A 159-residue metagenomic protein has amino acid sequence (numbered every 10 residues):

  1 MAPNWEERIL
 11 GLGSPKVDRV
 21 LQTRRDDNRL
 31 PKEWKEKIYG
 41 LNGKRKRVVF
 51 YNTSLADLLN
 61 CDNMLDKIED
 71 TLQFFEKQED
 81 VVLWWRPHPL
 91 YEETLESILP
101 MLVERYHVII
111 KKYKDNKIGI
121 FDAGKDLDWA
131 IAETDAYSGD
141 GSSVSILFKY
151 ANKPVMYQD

Functional and structural regions predicted by a protein language model:
M1, D122-D159: A donor-sugar binding/catalytic signature common to diverse glycosyltransferases and related nucleotide-sugar
M1-N63: A nucleotide-sugar donor-handling region in carbohydrate enzymes
L12, R86, Q158-D159: Generic beta-sheet signal
V20-R25, K35, N60-M64, T94-L99 (+2 more regions): A short acidic (Asp/Glu
V48, V82, D135-A136: Structural motif
N63-V81: Short hydrophobic signal-anchor/transmembrane segments that target glycosyltransferases and glycosylation machinery
E76-A123: Catalytic donor nucleotide-activated moiety binding site of glycosyltransferases and closely related
